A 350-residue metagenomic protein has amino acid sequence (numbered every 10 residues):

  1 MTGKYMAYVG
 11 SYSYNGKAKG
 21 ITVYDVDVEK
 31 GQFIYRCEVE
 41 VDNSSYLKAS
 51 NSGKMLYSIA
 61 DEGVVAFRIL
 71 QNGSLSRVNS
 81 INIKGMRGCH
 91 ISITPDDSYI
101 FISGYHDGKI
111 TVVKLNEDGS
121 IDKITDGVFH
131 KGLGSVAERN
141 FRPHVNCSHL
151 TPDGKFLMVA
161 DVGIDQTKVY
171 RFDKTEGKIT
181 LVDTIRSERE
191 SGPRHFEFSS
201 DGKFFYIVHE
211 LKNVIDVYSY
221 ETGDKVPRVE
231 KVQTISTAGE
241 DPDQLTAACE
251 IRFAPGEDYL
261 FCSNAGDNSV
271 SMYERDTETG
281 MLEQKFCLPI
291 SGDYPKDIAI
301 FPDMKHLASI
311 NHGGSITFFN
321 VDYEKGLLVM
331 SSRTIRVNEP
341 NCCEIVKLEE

Functional and structural regions predicted by a protein language model:
T2-G3, A49-G53, P95-D96, P152-D153 (+4 more regions): Residue-level detector of Asp-centered blade-edge/turn motifs that repeat once per structural unit in beta-propeller
Y12-Y14, I59-D61, Y105-D107, L115 (+8 more regions): Short loop/turn segments immediately following the C-termini of beta-strands
Y24-G31, F67-S74, V112-D122, Y170-K178 (+3 more regions): Short loop/turn segments immediately following beta-strands, especially the blade-tip and inter-blade linker loops
C37-D42, S80-K84, F129, E138-R142 (+4 more regions): Surface loop/turn motifs at the tips and blade-to-blade linkers of beta-strand repeat domains
L75-C147: Asp-box/WD-like beta-propeller blade repeats and closely related beta-sheet repeat scaffolds
T125-N140, T184, E230-D243, I335-E349: Surface-exposed loop and turn segments in beta-propeller and other repeat-based domains that flank or scaffold
